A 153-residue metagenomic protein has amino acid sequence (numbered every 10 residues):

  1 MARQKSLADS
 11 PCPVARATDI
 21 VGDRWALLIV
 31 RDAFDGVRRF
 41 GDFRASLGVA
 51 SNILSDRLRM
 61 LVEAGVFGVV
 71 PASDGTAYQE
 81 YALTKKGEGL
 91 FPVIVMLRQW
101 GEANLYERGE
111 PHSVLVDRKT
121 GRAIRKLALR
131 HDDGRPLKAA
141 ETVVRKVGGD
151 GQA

Functional and structural regions predicted by a protein language model:
M1-A8: A detector for short, charged/polar N-terminal pre-domain segments
C12-I53: N-terminal helix-turn-helix DNA-binding core of bacterial DNA-binding proteins
P13, I20, A26, V37 (+3 more regions): Hydrophobic/basic alpha-helical segments enriched in Actinobacteria
A17, L27, A64, I94-N104: Alpha-helical linker/hinge and terminal dimerization helices associated with HTH transcriptional regulators
G22, S73-I94: Basic, amphipathic "hinge/linker" alpha-helix immediately C-terminal to the N-terminal HTH DNA-binding motif
F40, R44-A72, T76: Canonical helix-turn-helix DNA-binding module
V95, Q99-A153: C-terminal regulatory/oligomerization modules of transcriptional regulators
